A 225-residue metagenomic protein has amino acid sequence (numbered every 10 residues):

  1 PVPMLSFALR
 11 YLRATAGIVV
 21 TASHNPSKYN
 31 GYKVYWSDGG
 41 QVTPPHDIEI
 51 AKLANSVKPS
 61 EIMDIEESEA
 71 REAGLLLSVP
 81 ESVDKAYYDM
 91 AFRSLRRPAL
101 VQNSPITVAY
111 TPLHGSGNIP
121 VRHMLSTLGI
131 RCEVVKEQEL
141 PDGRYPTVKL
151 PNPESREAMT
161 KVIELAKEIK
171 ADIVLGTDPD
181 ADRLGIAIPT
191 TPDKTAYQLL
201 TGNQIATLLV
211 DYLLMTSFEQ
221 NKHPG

Functional and structural regions predicted by a protein language model:
P1-S37: Ferredoxin-reductase
P1-T15, S155-D172: Conserved phosphate-binding catalytic cores of ATP/NTP-utilizing and phosphoryl-transfer enzymes
V2-M4, N25-K28, S116-N118, P141-R144 (+2 more regions): Flexible loop/turn segments at secondary-structure boundaries
Y29-W36, D182-G202: Short Gly/Thr/Asp-enriched flexible loops that form oxyanion-binding sites at enzyme active sites
N30-K161, A166: Gly/Ser/Thr-enriched, mixed-charge loops and adjacent short helices that form phosphate/oxyanion-binding elements
V57-P80, T190-G225: Proline/glycine-rich low-complexity loops and linkers
A99-T107, K170, F218-P224: Short, surface-exposed connector motifs at secondary-structure boundaries
